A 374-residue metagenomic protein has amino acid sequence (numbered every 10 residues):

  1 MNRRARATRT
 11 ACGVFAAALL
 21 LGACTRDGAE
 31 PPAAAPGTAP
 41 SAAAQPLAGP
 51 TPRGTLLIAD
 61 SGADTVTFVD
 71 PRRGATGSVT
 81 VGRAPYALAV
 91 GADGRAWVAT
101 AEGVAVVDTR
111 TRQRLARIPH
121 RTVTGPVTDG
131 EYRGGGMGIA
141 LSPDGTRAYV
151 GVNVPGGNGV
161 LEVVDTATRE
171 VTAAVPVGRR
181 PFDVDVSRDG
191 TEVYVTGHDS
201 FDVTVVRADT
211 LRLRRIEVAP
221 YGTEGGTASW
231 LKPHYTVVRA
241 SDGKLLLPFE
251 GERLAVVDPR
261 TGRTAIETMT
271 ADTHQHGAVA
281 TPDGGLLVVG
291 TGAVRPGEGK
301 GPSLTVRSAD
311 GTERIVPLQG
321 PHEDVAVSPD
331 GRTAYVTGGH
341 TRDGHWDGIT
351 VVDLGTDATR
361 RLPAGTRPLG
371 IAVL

Functional and structural regions predicted by a protein language model:
M1-G22: Sec-dependent bacterial lipoprotein signal peptides
L19, C24-L374: Predominantly soluble domains enriched in secretory-pathway, periplasmic, or organellar proteins
